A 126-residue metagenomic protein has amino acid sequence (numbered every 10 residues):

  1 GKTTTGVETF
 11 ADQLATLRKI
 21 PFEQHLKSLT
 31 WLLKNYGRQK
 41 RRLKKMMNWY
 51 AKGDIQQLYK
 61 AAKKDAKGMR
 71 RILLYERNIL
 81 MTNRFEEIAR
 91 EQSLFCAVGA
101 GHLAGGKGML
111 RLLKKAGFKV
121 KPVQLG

Functional and structural regions predicted by a protein language model:
G1-R90, G108: Hydrophobic, often amphipathic alpha-helical segments used for membrane interaction and targeting
R71, Y75-G126: C-terminal soluble interaction/assembly domains
